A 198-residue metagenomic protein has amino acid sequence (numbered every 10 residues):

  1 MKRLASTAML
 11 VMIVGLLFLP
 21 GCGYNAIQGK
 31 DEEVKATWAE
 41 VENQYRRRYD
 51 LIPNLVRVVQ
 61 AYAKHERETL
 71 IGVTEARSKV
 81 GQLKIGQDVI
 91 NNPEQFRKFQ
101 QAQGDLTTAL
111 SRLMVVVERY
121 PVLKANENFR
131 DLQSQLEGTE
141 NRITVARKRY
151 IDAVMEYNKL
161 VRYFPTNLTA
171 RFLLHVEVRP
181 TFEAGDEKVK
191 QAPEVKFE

Functional and structural regions predicted by a protein language model:
K2-E198: A helix-centric hydrophobic-segment signal that preferentially recognizes long, alpha-helical stretches used
